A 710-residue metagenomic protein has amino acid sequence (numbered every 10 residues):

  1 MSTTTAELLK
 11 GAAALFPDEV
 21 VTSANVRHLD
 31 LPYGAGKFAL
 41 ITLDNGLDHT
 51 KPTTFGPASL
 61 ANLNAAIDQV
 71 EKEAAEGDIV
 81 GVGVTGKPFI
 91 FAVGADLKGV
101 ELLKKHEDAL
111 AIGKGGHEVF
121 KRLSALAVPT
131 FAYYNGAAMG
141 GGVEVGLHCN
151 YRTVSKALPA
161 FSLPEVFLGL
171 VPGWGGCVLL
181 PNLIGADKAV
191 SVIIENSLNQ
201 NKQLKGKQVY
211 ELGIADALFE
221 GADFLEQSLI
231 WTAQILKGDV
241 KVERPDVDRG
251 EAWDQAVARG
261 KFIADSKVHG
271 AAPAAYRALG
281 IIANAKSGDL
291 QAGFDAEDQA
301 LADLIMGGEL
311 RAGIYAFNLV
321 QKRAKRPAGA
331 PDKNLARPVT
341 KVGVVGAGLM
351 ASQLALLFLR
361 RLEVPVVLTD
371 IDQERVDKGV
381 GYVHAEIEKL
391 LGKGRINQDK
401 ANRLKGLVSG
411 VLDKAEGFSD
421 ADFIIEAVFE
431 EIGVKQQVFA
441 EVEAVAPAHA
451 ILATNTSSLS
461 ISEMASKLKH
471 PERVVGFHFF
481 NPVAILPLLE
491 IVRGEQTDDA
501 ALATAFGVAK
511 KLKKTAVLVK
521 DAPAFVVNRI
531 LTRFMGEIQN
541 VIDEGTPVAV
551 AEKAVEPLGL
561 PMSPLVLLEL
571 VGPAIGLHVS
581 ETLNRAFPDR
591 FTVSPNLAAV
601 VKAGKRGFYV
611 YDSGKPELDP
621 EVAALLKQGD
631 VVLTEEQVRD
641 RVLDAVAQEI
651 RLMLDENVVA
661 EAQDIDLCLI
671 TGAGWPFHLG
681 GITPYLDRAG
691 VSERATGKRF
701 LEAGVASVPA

Functional and structural regions predicted by a protein language model:
S2-G36, D44, A66, V70 (+7 more regions): N-terminal glycine-rich phosphate-binding loop for ADP-containing cofactors
G34-A61, P88: STAS-typified acidic loop motif
F55-I79: A short, well-ordered alpha-helical element
L63, A75, P88-L102, D108 (+1 more regions): Amphipathic alpha-helical interaction surfaces in cytosolic regulatory modules
F89-V93, M139-G140, L459-S460: Short, active-site-adjacent cap segments at secondary-structure transitions
F120-A132: Conserved catalytic cysteine-centered active-site region of acyl-thioester-dependent Claisen-condensing enzymes
A132-G142: Gly/Ser-rich catalytic serine loop of serine hydrolases
